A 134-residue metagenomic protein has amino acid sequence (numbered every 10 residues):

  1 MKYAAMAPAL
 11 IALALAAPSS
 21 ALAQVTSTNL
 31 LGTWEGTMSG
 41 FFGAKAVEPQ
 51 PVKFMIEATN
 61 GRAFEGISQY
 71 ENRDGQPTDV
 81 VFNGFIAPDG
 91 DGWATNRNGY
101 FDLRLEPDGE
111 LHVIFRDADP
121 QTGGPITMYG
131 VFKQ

Functional and structural regions predicted by a protein language model:
M1-P8: Bacterial N-terminal signal peptides that target proteins for export
P8-A16: Bacterial N-terminal signal peptides
P18-A23: Sec/Tat signal peptide C-region and signal peptidase I cleavage site
Q24-Q134: Central antiparallel beta-sheet cores of small beta-barrel/beta-sandwich binding domains
